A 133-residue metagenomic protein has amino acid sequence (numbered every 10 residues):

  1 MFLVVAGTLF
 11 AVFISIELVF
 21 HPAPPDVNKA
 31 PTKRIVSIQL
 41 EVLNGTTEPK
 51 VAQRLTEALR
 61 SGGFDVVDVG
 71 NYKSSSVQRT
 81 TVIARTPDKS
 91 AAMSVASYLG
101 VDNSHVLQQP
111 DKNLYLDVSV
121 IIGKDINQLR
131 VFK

Functional and structural regions predicted by a protein language model:
M1-E17: Hydrophobic membrane-insertion alpha-helices, especially the h-region of bacterial N-terminal signal peptides
F2, A6, G45-R54, R85-S90: Soluble non-cytosolic domains of exported or imported proteins
I14-R34: Aromatic-capped interface at the extracytoplasmic side of an N-terminal signal-anchor transmembrane helix
A30-P31, V36-I38, R79, P87: Accessory recognition modules or surfaces
T32-G63, D68: Short extracytoplasmic
D65-N127: BRCT (BRCA1 C-terminal) domain core and associated BRCT-interaction motifs
V131-K133: Short, solvent-exposed mixed-charge patches
